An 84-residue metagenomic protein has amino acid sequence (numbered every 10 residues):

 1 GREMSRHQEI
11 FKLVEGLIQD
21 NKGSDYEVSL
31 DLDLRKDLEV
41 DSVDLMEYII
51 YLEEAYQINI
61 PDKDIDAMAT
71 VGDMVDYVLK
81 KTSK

Functional and structural regions predicted by a protein language model:
M4-E27, L79-K84: Thiotemplate assembly-line natural product biosynthesis machinery
Q19-E39, Y56-A67: Phosphopantetheine carrier-protein modules
D44: Two-component histidine kinase catalytic core, primarily the HATPase_c
Y48: Short active-site alpha-helical segment characteristic of glycosyltransferases and processive polysaccharide synthases
A67, G72-S83: C-terminal structural segments of small proteins and small subunits
